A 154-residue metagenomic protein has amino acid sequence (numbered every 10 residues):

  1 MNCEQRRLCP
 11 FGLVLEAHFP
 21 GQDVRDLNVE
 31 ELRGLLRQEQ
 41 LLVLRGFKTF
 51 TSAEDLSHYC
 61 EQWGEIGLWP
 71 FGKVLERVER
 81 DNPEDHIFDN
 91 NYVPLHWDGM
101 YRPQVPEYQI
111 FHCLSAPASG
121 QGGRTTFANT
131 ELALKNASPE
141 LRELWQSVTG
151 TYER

Functional and structural regions predicted by a protein language model:
M1-R154: Non-heme Fe(II) oxygenase catalytic core, chiefly the N-lobe of the double-stranded beta-helix
